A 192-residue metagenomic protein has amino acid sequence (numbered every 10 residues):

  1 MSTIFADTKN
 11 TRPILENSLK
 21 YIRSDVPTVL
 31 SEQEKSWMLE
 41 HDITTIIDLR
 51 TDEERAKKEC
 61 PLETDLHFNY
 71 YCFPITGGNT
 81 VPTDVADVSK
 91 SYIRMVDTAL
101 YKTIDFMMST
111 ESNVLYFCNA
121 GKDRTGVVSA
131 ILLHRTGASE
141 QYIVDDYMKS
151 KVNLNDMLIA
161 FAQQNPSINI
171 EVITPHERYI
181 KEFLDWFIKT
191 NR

Functional and structural regions predicted by a protein language model:
M1-L115, V127-R192: Cys-dependent protein tyrosine phosphatase-like superfamily
A120, R124-T125: Ser/Thr-glycine-rich phosphate-binding loops at phosphate-binding pockets of nucleotides, nucleotide cofactors
